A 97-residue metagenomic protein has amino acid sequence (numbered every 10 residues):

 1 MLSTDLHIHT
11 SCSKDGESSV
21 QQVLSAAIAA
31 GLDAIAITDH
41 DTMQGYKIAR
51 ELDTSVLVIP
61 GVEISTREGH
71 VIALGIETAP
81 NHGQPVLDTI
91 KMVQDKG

Functional and structural regions predicted by a protein language model:
M1-E68, L87: An N-terminally biased module of ancient metal coordination in phosphate/nucleic-acid-related enzymes
Q22-S25, E77-P80, K91-Q94: Short, low-complexity, polar/charged sequence segments that are solvent-exposed and flexible
G31, K96-G97: Glycine-centered loop/turn motif at secondary-structure junctions
I48, G83-K96: Histidine/acidic residue-rich metal-binding segments in metalloenzymes
I59, I72-G83: Glycine/small-residue-rich loop that forms an oxyanion/phosphate-binding "nest" at active or ligand-binding sites
